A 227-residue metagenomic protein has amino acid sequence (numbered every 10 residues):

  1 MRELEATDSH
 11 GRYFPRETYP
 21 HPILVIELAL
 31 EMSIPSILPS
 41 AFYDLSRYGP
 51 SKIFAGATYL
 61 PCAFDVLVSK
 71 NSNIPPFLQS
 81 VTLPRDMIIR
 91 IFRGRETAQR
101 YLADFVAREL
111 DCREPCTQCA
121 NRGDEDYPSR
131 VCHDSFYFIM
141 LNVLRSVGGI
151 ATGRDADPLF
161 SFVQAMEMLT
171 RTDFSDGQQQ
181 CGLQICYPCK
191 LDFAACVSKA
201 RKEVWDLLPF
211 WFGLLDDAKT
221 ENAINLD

Functional and structural regions predicted by a protein language model:
M1-D227: Acidic, serine/threonine- and proline-rich low-complexity regulatory tracts
